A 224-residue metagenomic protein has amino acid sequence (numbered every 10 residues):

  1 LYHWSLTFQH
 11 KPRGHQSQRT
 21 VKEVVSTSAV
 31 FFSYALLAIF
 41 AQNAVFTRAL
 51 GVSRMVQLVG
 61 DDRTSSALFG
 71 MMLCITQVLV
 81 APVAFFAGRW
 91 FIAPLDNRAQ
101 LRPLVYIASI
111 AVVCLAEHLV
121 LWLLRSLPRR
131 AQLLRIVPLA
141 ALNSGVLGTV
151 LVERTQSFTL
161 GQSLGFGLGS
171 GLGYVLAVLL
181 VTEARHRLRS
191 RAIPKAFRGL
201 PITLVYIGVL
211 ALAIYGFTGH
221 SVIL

Functional and structural regions predicted by a protein language model:
F32-V45, R98-V112, G165-A177: Structural signature of hydrophobic alpha-helical transmembrane segments
A49-M55, V120-R125, I136-L139, S144-F158: Generic transmembrane alpha-helix signature in multi-pass membrane proteins, especially transporters/channels
S65-C74, P103-Y106, R129-A140, F197-P201: Cytoplasmic-side transmembrane-helix entry/capping segments in multi-pass membrane proteins
M72-A81, R135-V150, P201-A211: Small-residue-rich segments of transmembrane alpha-helices in multi-pass membrane proteins, especially helix faces
F86-R135: Ordered, amphipathic secondary-structure segments that act as subunit-interaction surfaces in large macromolecular
V175-R191: Transmembrane alpha-helical segments of integral membrane proteins
H186-L204: Interfacial loop-to-transmembrane junctions
A213-L224: Juxtamembrane boundary at the C-terminal end of a transmembrane helix
